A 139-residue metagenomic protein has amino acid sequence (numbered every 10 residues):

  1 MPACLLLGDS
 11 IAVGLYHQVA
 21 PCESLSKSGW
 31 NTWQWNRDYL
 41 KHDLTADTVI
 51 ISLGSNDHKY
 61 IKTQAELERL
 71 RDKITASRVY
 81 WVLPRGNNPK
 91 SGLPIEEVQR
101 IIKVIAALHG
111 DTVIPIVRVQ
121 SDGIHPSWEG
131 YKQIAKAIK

Functional and structural regions predicted by a protein language model:
P2-R69, G86-E96: Conserved SGNH/GDSL esterase-like catalytic core that processes O-acyl groups on lipids and polysaccharides
W35-N36, S121-K139: Histidine-centered active-site loop/cap adjacent to the catalytic His in serine esterases/O-acetyl transfer systems
E66-K73, E97-I105, I134: A general structural detector for well-ordered alpha-helical segments in enzyme core domains, enriched
I74-V79: A short helix->loop->beta-strand "cap" motif at the edges of active sites that frequently abuts
G86-V119, I124, W128: Substrate-gating cap/lid alpha-helix
